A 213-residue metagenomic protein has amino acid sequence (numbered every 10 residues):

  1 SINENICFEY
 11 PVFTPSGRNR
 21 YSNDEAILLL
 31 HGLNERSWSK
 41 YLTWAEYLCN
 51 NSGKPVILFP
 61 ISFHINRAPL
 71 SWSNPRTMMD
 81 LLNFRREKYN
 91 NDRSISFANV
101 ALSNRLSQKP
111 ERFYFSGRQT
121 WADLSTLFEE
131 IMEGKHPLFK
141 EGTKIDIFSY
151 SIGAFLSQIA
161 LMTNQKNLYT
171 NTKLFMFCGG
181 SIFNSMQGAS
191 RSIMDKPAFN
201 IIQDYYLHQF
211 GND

Functional and structural regions predicted by a protein language model:
S1-C7: An N-terminal hydrophobic leader/cap segment in hydrolases
P11-D92: Short, surface-exposed "cap/lid" segments of acyl-processing enzymes
P15-Y21, Y47-P55, W121-T143, N164-T170: Secondary-structure boundary elements
L33-S37, G153, S181-F183: Short acidic, S/G/P-rich loop/turn micro-motifs used as interaction or catalytic elements
Y41, L156-S157: Conserved nucleotide-sugar donor-interacting segment of glycosyltransferase catalytic cores, predominantly GT-B
N74-P137: Alpha/beta-hydrolase active-site loop
S116, Y150-A154: Active-site loop->helix "elbow" adjoining a glycine-rich segment at hydrolase catalytic centers
K135, F139-T143, I147-Y150, Q158-D213: Hydrolase active-site cap/lid region
